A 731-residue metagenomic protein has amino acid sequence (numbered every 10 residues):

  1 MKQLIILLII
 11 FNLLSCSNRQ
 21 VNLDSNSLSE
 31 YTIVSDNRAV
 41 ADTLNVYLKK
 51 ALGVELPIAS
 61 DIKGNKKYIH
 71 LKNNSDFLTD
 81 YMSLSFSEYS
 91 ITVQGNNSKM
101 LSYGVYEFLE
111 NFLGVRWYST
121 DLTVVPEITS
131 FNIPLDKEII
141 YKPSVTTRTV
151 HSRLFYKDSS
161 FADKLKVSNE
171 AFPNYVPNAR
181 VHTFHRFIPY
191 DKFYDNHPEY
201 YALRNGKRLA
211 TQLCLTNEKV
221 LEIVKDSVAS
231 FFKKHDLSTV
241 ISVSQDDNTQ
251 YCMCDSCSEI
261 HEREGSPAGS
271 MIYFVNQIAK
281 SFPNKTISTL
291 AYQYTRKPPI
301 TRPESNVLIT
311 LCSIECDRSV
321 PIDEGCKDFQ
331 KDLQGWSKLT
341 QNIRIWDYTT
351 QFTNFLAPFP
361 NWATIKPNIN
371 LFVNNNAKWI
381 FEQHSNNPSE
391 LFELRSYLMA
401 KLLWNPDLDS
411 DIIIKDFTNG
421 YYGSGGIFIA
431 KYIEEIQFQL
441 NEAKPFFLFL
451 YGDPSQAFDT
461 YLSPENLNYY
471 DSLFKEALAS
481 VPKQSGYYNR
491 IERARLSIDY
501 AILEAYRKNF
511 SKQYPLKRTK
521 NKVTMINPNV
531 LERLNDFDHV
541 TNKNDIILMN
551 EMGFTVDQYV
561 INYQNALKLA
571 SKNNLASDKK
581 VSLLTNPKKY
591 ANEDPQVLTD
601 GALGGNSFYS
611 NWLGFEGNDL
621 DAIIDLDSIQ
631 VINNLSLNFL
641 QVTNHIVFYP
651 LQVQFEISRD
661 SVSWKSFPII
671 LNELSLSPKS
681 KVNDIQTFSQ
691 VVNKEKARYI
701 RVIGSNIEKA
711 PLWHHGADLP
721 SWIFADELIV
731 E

Functional and structural regions predicted by a protein language model:
F11-L23: Bacterial Sec-dependent signal peptides at the C-terminal "C-region" and cleavage site
L23-S25, S29-E30, S35-T43, Y47 (+6 more regions): Feature activates predominantly on carbohydrate-active enzymes
L48, P57-M82: Short, well-ordered secondary-structure micro-motifs within conserved domains or adaptor modules
K219-V220, S230, D328-I427, K431: Structured mid-domain segments that build the active-site/substrate or prosthetic-cofactor binding neighborhood
S288-E315, L356-N361, S389-S396: Substrate-binding cleft/loops of secretory-pathway carbohydrate-active enzymes
N306-P367, N374, W379-I380, Y506-D536: Active-site core of glycosidic bond-cleaving carbohydrate-active enzymes
L403-A591, P595: Catalytic domains of carbohydrate-active enzymes that cleave complex glycans
G604-P668, D684-E731: Aromatic, loop-rich ligand-recognition surfaces of beta-strand-rich domains
